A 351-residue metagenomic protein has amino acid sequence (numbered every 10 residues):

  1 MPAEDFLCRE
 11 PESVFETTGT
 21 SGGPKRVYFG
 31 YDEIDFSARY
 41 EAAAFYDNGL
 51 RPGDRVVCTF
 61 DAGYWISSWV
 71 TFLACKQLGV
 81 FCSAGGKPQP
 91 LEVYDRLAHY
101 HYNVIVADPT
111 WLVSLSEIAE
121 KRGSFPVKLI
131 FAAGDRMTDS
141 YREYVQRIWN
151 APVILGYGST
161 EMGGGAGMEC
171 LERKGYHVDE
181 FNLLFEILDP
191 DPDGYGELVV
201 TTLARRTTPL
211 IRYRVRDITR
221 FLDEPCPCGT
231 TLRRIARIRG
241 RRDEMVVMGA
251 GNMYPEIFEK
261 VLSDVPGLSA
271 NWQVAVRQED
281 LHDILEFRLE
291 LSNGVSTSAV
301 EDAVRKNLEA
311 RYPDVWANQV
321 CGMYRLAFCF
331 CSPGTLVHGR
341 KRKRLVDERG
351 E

Functional and structural regions predicted by a protein language model:
M1-V14, E33-F36, A43-A44: Active-site diphosphate/adenylate-binding microenvironment
P11-Y28: Conserved adenylation A10 loop of the ANL superfamily
E16, S67, A74-C75, R96 (+1 more regions): Hydrophobic/aromatic ligand-binding patch that stacks against planar heteroaromatic rings of cofactors or nucleotides
R26-G30, S67-V70, D95: Short, conserved acidic/polar surface loops in the N-terminal third of protein domains
I34, D61-G63, T110-W111: Short glycine-enriched loops at secondary-structure junctions
A38-R55, Q89-Y102: Conserved ATP-dependent adenylate/AMP-binding module captured primarily in the ANL superfamily
Y46-V80: Conserved AMP-binding loop of ANL adenylate-forming enzymes
L78-E351: Active-site glycine/GP-rich loop and adjacent strand/helix microenvironment that borders small-molecule binding pockets
